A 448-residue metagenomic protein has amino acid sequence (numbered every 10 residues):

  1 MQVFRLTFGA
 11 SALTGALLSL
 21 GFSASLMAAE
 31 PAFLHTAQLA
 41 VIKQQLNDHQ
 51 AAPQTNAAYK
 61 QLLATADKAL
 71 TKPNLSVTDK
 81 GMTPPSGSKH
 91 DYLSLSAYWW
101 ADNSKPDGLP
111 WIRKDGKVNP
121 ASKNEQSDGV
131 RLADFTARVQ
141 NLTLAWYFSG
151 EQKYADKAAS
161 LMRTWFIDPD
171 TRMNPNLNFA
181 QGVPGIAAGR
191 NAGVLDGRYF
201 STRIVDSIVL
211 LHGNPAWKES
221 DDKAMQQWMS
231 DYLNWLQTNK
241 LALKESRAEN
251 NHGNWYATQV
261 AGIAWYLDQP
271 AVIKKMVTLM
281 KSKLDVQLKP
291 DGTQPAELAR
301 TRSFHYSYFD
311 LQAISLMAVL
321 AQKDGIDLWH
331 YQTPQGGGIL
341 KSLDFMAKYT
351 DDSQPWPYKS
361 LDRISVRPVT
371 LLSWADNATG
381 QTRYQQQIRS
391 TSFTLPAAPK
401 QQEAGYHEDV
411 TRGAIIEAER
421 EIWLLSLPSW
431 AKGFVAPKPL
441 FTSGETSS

Functional and structural regions predicted by a protein language model:
M1-M27: Gram-negative bacterial Sec-dependent N-terminal signal peptides
A16-G21, G150, R163, Q269 (+1 more regions): Charged, amphipathic alpha-helical interaction segments
A28-E245, N254, T278, Q322-K323 (+1 more regions): Extracellular glycan-targeting catalytic surfaces
L243-E249, A261: Short helix-to-loop capping/linker segments positioned immediately adjacent to catalytic or ligand/cofactor-binding
W255-P357: Long, repeat-rich segments with strong aromatic
